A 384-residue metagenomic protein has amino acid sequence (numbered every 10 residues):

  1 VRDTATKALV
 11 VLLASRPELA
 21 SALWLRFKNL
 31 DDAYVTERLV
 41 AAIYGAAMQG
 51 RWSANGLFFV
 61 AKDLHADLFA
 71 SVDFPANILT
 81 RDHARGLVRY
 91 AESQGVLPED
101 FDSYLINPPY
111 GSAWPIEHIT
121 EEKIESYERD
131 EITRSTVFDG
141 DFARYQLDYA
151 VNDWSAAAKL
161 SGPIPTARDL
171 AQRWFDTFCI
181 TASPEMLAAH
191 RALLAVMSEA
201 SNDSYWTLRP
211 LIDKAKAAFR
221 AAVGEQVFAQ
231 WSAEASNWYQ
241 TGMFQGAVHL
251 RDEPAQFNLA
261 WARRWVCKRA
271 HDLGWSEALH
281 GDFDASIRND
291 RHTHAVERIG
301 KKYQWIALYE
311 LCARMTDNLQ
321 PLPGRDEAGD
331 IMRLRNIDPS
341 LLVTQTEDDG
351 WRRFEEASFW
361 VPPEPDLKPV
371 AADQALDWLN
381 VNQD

Functional and structural regions predicted by a protein language model:
V1, A46-D384: Long internal repeat-built scaffold domains in very large eukaryotic proteins
V1-L30, R38-A41: Extended amphipathic alpha-helical scaffold segments
D32-E37, I78: Alpha-helix N-cap/helix-start positions at coil->helix boundaries
T36-L39, A54: Surface-exposed beta-strand edges and their flanking turn/coil or helix-capping segments
